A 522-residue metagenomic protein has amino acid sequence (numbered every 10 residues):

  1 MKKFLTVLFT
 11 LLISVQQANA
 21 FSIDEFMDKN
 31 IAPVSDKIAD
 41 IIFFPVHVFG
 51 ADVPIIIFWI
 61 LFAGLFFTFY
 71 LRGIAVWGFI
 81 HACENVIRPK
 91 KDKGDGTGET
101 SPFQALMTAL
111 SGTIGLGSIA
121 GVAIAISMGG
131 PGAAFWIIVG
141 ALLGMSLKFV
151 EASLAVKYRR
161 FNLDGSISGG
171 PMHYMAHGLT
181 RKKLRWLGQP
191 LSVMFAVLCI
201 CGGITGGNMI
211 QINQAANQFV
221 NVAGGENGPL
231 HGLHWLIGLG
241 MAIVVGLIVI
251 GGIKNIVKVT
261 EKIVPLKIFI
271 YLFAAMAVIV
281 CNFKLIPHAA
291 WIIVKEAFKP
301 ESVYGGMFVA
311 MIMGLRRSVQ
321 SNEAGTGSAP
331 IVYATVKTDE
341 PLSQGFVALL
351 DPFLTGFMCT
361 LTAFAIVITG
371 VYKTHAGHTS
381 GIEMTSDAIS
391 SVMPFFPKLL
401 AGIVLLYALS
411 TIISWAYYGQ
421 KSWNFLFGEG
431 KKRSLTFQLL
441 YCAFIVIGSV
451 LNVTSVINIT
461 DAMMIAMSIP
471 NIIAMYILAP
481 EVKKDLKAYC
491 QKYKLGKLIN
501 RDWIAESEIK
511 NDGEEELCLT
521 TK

Functional and structural regions predicted by a protein language model:
K2-G112, L116, I126-A133, G144 (+1 more regions): N-terminal alpha-helical transmembrane segments of multi-pass membrane transport and channel/translocase proteins
K3, F62, F67-C83, M209-F219 (+6 more regions): Membrane-interface loop-to-helix entry segments
N19, Y70-A75, S118-V122, I204-A216 (+6 more regions): Transmembrane helix-loop junctions in multi-pass membrane proteins
F67-T68, S111, G140-I167, A176-N213 (+3 more regions): Helix-loop-helix module between adjacent transmembrane segments
I74-P102, I124-A134, S146-W186, Y372-S390 (+3 more regions): Flexible loop linkers connecting adjacent transmembrane helices in multi-pass alpha-helical membrane transporters
G94-M128, L154-K157, L163-L179, P190 (+3 more regions): Alpha-helical membrane segments and immediately flanking helix-loop junctions that form or couple to the substrate/ion
E151-D164, A275-I292, S302-G306, A334-V336 (+1 more regions): Extracellular/periplasmic helix-exit of transmembrane alpha-helices
I250-A334, D339, D387: Membrane-embedded translocation segments of transport machinery
